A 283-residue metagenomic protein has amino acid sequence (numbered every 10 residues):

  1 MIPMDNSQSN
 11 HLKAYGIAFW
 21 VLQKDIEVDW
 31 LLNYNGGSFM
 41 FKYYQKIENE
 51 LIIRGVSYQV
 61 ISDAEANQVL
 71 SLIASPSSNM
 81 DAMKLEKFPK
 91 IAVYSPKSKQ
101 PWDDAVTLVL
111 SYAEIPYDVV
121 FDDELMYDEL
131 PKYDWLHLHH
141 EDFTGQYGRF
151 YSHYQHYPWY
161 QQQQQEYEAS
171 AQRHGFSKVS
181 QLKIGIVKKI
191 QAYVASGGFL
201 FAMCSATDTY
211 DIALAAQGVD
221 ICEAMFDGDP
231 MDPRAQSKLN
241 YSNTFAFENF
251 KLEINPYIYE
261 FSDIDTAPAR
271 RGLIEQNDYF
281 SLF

Functional and structural regions predicted by a protein language model:
M1-D104, A113-I115: Hydrophobic targeting/anchoring helices
D5, S9, M40, Y44-N49 (+3 more regions): Helical hinge/lid and interdomain linker segments adjacent to catalytic or ligand-binding clefts that mediate domain
E27-Y34, V120-D123, M225-D227: Surface-exposed patches in mature extracellular/periplasmic domains of secreted proteins
V28, P89-A92, D134-L136, G198-L200 (+1 more regions): Hydrophobic beta-strand segments of well-ordered beta-sheets in folded domains
G36, A66, E124-L125, D208-T209 (+1 more regions): Positions that flank functional sites
G55-V60, D142-Q155, G228-K238: Short, basic, helix/turn surface patches
I61-M80, Y151-G185, N240-T266: Electropositive, surface-exposed helix/loop patches at the edges of structured domains that serve as adaptable
M203-F283: An acidic, glycine-rich "communication" segment
